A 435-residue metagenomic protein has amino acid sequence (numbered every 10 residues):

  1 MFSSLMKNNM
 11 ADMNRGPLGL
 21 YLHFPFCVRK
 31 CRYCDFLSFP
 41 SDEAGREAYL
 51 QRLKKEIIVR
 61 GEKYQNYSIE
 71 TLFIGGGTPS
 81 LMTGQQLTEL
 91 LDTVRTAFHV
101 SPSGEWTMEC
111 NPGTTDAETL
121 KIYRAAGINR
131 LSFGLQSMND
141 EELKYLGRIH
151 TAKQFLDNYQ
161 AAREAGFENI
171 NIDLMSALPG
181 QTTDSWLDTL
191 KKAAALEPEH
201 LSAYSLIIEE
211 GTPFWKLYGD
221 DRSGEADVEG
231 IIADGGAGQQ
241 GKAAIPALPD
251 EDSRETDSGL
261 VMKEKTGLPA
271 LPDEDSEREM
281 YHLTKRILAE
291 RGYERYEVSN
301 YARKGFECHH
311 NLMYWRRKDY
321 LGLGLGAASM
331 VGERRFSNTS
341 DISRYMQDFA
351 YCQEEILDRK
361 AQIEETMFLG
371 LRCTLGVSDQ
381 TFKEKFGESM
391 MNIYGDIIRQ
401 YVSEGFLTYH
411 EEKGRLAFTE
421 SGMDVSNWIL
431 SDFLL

Functional and structural regions predicted by a protein language model:
S4-L5, N9-G19, S38-K63, Y67-E388: C-terminal scaffold of the Radical SAM
L22: Conserved N-terminal Rossmann-fold NAD(P)-binding element of oxidoreductases
P25-S38: Local cysteine-cluster metal-coordination motifs and their immediate loop/turn environment, predominantly Fe-S cluster
E388-Q400: Short amphipathic alpha-helical interaction segments
S403-E412: A short, conserved structural fragment
G414-T419: Minor-groove-contacting beta-hairpin "wing" of winged helix-turn-helix DNA-binding domains
S421-L435: Short, amphipathic alpha-helical interaction segments positioned at domain boundaries
